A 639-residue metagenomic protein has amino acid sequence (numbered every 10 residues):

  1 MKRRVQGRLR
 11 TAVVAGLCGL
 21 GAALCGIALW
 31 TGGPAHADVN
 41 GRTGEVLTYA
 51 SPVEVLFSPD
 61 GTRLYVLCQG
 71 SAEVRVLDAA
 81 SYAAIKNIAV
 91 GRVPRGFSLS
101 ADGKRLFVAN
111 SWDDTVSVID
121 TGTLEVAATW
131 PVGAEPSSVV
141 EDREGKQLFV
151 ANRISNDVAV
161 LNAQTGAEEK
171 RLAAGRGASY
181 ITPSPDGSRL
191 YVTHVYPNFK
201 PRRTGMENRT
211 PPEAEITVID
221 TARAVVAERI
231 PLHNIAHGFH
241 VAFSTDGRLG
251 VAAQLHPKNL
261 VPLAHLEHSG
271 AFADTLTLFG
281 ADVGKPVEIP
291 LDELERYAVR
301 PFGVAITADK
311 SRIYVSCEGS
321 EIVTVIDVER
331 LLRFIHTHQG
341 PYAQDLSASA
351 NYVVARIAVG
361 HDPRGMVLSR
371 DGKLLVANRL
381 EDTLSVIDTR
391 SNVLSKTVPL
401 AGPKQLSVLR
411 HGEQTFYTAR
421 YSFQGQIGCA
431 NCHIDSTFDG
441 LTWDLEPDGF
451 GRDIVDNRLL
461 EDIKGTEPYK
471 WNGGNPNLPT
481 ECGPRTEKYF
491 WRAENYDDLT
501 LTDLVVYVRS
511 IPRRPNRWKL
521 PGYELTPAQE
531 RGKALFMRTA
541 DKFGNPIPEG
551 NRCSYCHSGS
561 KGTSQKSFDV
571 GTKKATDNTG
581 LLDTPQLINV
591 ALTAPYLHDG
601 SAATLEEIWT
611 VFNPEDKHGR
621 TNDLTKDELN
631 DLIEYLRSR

Functional and structural regions predicted by a protein language model:
M1-L9: N-terminal secretory signal peptides that target proteins for export/translocation
V5, V13-V14, I27: Short hydrophobic transmembrane-like helices used for membrane targeting/insertion
R8-R10, G16, A159: A periodicity- and composition-biased signal for non-globular, repetitive helical segments
R10-T11, L629: Short amphipathic alpha-helical segments that mediate assembly, nucleic-acid/protein binding, or membrane association
G19-F416, S436: Predominantly soluble domains enriched in secretory-pathway, periplasmic, or organellar proteins
R202, A224, E228, F239-H265 (+2 more regions): Periplasmic c-type cytochrome electron-transfer domains
